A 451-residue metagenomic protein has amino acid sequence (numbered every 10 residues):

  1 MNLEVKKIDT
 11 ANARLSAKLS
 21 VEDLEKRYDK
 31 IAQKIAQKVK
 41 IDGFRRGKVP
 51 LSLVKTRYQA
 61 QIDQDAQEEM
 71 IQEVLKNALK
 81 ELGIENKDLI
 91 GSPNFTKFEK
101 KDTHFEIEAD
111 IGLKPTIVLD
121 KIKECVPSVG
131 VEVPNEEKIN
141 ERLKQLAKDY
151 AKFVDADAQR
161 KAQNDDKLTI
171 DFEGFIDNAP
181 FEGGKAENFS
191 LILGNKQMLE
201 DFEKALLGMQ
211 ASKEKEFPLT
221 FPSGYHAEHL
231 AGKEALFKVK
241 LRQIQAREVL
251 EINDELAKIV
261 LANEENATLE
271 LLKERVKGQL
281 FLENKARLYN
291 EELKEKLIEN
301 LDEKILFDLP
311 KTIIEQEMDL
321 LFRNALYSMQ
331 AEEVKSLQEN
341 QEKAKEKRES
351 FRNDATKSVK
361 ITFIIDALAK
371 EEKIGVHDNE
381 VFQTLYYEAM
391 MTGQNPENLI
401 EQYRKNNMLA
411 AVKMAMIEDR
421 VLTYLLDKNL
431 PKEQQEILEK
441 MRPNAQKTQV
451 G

Functional and structural regions predicted by a protein language model:
N2-E69, I139, E173-I176, G208-M209 (+1 more regions): Extended, charged alpha-helical "arm"/coiled-coil substrate-binding scaffolds, typified by the C-terminal helical
F44-R45, E85-T96, K185, L309 (+1 more regions): Short beta-strand elements
D63, E68-I117: Extended, domain-scale alpha-helical bundle/helix-rich regions
D88-K97, L143-D165, E349-S350: Phosphate-interacting basic helix/loop segments used at nucleotide- and nucleic-acid interfaces
I117-K121, P180-F181, S223-L230: Short, Lys/Arg- and Gly-enriched loop/turn segments at beta-strand edges
P127-A151: Acidic/polar surface patches and capping/hinge elements
P180-M209, F217-P222: A beta-strand/beta-hairpin structural motif
